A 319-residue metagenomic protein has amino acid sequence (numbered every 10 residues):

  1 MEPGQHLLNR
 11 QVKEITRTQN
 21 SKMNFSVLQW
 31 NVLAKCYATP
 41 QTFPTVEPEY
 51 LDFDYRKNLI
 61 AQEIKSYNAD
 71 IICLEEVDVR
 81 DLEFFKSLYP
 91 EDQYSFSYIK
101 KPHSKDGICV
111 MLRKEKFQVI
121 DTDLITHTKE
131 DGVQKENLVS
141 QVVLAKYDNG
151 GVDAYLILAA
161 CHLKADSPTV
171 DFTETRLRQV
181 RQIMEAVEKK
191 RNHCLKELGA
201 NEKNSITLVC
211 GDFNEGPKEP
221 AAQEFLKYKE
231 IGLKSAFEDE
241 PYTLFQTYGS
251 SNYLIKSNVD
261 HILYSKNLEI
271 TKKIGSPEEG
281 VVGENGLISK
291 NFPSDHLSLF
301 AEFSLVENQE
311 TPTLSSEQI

Functional and structural regions predicted by a protein language model:
M1-L88, K105-G107, L299, S304-I319: N-terminal, active-site-proximal structural segment of metallo-dependent hydrolase catalytic domains
E2-N24, I71-P168, I274: Structured beta-strand-rich core segments of catalytic domains in phosphoester-bond hydrolases
E2-R17, L144, E188-L208, F213-I319: Metal-dependent phosphoester-hydrolase catalytic domains
V32, C161-L163, D212-F213, L297: Active-site metal-binding loops of divalent metal-dependent hydrolases
A34-C36, V79-E83, A165-T169, N214-P220 (+1 more regions): Active-site environment of divalent metal-dependent phosphoester hydrolases
L59-K65, R178-K203: Short, basic/hydrophobic alpha-helical segments
L163-E185, K218: Active-site-proximal segments of metal-dependent phosphoesterases and phosphodiesterases across multiple
